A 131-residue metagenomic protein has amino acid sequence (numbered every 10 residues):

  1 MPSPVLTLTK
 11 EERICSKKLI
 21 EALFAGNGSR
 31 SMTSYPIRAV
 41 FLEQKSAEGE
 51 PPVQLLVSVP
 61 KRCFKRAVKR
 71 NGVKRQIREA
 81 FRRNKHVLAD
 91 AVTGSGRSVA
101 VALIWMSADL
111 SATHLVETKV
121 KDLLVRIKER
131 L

Functional and structural regions predicted by a protein language model:
M1-L131: Positively charged, solvent-exposed patches that mediate nucleic-acid binding
